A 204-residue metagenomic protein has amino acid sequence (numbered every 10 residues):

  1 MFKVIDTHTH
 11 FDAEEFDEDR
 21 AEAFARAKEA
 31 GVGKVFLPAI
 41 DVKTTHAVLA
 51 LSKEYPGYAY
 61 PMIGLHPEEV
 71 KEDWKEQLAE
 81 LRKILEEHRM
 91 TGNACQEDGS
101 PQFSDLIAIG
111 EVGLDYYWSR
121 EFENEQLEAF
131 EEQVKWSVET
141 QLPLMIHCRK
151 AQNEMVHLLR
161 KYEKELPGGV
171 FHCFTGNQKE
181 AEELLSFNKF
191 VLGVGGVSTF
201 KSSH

Functional and structural regions predicted by a protein language model:
M1-H204: Mid-domain alpha/beta scaffold segments of enzyme catalytic cores
